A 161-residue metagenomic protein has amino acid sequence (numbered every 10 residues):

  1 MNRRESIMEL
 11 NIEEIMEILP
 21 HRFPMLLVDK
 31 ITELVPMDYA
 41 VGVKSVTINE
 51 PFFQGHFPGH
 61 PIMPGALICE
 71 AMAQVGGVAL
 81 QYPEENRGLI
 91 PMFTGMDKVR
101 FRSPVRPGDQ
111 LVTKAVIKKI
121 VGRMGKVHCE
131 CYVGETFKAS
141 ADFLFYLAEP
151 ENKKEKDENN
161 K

Functional and structural regions predicted by a protein language model:
M1-E33, K161: N-terminal leader/capping segments at the start of a protein or of a new domain
R3-E9, G76-V112, K138-Y146: Hydrophobic beta-strand-centered segment that forms part of the acyl-chain substrate-binding groove
I7, P36-M37, R106-D109, V116-K161: HotDog/MaoC-like acyl-thioester-processing domains
M16, G59, F101-S103: Beta-strand-rich interaction surfaces with strong enrichment in secreted/lumenal proteins
F23-M63, I68: Catalytic strand-loop segment that frames the active site of acyl-thioester-processing enzymes
V28-D29, M96, K126, S140: Hydrophobic residues on conserved beta-strands that form the core of alpha/beta folds
D29-T32, D97, R102, K114-K118 (+1 more regions): Conserved positions in beta-strands of structured domains
I31, M63-N86: Active-site helix/loop of acyl-thioester processing domains in fatty-acid/polyketide metabolism, spanning hotdog-fold
